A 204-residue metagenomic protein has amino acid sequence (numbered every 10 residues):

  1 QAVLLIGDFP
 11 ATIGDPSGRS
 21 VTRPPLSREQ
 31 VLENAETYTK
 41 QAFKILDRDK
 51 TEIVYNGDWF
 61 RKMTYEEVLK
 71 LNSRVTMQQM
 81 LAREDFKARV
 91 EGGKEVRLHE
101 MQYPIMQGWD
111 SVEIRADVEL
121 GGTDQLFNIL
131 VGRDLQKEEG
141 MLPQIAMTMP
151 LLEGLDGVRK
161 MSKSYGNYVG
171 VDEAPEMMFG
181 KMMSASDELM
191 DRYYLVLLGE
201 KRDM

Functional and structural regions predicted by a protein language model:
Q1-D15, V118-L126, G132: N-terminal catalytic cores of NTP/NDP-binding nucleotidyl/phosphoryl-transfer enzymes
L5, S27-N34, G170-A174: Short acidic-hydrophobic sequence patches enriched in Asp/Glu that either
F9, W109-V112, P150-L152, Y165: Anionic group-transfer/hydrolysis microenvironments
A11-G14, F60-Y65, N128, E153-D156: Short, well-ordered, mixed-charge alpha-helical segments that flank or form enzyme active sites
I13, L26, F86, V90 (+2 more regions): Short clusters of hydrophobic/aromatic residues that line enzyme substrate/ligand-binding pockets
G14-T22: Surface-exposed, active-site-proximal loop segments in enzymatic domains
R23-T148: Divalent-metal (Mg2+/Mn2+/Ca2+)-assisted nucleotide/phosphate chemistry catalytic cores
S73-T76, P150-M204: Catalytic adenosine-cofactor/nucleotide-binding cores of aminoacyl-tRNA synthetases and other
